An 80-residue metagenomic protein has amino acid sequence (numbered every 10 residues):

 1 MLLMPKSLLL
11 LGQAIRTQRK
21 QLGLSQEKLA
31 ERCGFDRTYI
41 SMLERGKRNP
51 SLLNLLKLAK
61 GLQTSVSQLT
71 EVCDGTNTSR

Functional and structural regions predicted by a protein language model:
L2, K60, Q68-R80: Short, charged recognition helix plus adjacent turn of helix-turn-helix-like nucleic-acid-binding domains
Q13-R32: Short basic helix-loop element that most often maps to the first helix and adjoining turn of HTH DNA-binding modules
I15, L29-A30, I40-L43, L69: Conserved hydrophobic/aromatic packing and binding residues within compact polymer-binding modules
E27, T38, L56, S67: Residues within helix-turn-helix
G34-R48: Recognition helix of helix-turn-helix/homeodomain-like DNA-binding domains that insert into the DNA major groove
E44, N54, T70-C73: DNA major-groove recognition helix of helix-turn-helix
K47-K57: Short, basic-rich loop-to-helix N-cap that marks the start of a DNA-contacting helix
